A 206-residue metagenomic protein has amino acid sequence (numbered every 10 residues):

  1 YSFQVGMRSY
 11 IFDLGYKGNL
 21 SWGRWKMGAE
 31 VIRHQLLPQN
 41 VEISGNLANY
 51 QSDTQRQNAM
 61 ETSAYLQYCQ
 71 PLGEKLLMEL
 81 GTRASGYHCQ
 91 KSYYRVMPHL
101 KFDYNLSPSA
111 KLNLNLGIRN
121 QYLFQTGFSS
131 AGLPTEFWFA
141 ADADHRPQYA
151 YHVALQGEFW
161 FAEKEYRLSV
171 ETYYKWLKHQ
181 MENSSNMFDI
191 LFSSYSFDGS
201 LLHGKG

Functional and structural regions predicted by a protein language model:
Y1-S92, N105, S169: Face-selective signature of the C-terminal outer-membrane beta-barrel domain
V5-G15, D53-Y65, E163-G206: Outer membrane beta-barrel strand-and-loop segments of large Gram-negative receptors, especially TonB-dependent
M7-S9, A59-E61, Y93-R95, W138 (+2 more regions): Membrane-spanning beta-strands of outer-membrane beta-barrel proteins
Y10-L14, A64-L66, P98-L100, A143 (+1 more regions): Membrane-embedded beta-strands of outer-membrane beta-barrel proteins, especially the hydrophobic/small aromatic
Y16-L20, Y68-Q70, Y94, F102-N105 (+4 more regions): Residue-level signature of outer-membrane beta-barrel architecture
S21-W22, L72-M78, P108-S109, Y151 (+2 more regions): Short coil turns and loop connectors of transmembrane beta-barrels in diderm outer membranes and organellar homologs
M27-A29, L80-T82, L100, L114-L116 (+2 more regions): Membrane-embedded beta-strand positions of outer-membrane beta-barrel proteins
L37-S44, Q90, P108-V153, T172-G199: Surface-exposed extracellular loop regions of Gram-negative outer-membrane beta-barrel proteins, predominantly
